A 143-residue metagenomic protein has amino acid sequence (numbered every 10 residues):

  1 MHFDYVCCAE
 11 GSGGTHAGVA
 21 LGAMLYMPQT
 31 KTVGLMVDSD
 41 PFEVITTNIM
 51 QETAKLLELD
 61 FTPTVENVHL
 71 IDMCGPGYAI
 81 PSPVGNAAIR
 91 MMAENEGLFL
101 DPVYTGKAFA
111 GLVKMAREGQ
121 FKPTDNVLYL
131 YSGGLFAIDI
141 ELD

Functional and structural regions predicted by a protein language model:
M1-V68, L130-D143: Glycine-rich phosphate/pyrophosphate-binding loop at beta-loop-alpha junctions
D4, T124-D125: Nucleotide donor/acceptor-binding cores
G18, M36-V37, M50, M73 (+7 more regions): Generic hydrophobic/packing signal
V65-N67, I71-P123: Active-site-adjacent helical/loop segments in soluble small-molecule enzymes
K107, Y129-L130: Compositionally biased, low-complexity repeat tracts
